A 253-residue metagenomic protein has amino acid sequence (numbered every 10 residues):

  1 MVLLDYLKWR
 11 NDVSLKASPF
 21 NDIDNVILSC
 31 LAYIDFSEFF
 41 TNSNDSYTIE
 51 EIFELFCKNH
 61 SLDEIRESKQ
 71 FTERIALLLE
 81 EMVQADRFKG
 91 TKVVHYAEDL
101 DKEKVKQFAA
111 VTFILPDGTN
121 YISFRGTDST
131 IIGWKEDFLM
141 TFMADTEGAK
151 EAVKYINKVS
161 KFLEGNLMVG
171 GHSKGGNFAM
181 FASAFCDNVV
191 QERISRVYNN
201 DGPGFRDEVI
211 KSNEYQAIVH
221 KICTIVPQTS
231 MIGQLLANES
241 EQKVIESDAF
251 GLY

Functional and structural regions predicted by a protein language model:
M1-I23, L28-V111, L115-N120, F124-W134 (+3 more regions): Alpha/beta hydrolase fold serine-hydrolase catalytic domain that processes acyl esters and thioesters
G170-G175, A179: Gly/Ala-rich beta-loop-alpha elbow adjacent to hydrolase catalytic centers
A179-N188: Short glycine-enriched nucleophile-adjacent loop and the immediately C-terminal alpha-helix near the catalytic center
